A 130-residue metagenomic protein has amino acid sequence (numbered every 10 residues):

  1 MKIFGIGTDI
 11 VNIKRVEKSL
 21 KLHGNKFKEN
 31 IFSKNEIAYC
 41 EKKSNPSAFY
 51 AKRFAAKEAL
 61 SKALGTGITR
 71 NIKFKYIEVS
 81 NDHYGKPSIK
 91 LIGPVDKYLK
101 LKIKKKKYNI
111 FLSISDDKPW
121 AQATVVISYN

Functional and structural regions predicted by a protein language model:
M1-N130: Core catalytic alpha/beta fold that binds nucleotide/phospho-ligands
